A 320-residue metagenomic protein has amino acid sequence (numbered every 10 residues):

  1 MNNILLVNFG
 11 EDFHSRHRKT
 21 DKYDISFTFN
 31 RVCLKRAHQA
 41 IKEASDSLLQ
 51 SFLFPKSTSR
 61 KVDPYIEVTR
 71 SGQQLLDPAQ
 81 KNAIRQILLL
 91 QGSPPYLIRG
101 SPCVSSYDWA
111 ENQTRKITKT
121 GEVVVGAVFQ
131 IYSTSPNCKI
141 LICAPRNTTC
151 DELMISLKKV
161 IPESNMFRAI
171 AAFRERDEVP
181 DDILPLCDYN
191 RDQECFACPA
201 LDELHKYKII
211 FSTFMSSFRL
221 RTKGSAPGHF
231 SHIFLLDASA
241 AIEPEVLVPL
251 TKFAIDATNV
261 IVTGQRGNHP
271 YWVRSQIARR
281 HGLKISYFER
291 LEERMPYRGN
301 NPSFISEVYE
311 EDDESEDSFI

Functional and structural regions predicted by a protein language model:
M1-L90, E163, A169-D192, R290: Pre-ATPase regulatory/linker segments immediately N-terminal to the P-loop/RecA-like helicase/translocase core
R70, N82-R85, G126-F129, E152-I155 (+3 more regions): Eukaryotic intrinsically disordered and solvent-exposed regulatory patches
Q73-Y96, S101-W109, T118-K119, V123: N-terminal pre-P-loop "Q-motif" helix
R99-P102, Q113-T118, V123-I161, F167-A169 (+1 more regions): Conserved RecA-like ASCE P-loop NTPase motor core of nucleic-acid helicases/translocases
S135, R146, M215-F218, G224-I320: Conserved helicase motor core of SF1/SF2 NTP-dependent helicases
C150-E152, E175-P180, H269-V273, E316: Switch/connector loops and helix/strand junctions flanking conserved nucleotide-binding motifs in nucleotide-processing
E203-F218: Conserved two-lobed SF2 helicase motor
